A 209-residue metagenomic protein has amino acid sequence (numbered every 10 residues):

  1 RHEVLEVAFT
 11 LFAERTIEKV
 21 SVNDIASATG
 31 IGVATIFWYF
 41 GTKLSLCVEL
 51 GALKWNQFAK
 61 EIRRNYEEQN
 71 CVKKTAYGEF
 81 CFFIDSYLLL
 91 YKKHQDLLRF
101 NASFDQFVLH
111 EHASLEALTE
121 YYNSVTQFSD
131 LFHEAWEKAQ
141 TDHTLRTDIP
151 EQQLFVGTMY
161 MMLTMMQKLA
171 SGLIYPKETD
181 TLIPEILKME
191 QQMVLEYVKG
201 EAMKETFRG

Functional and structural regions predicted by a protein language model:
R1-H2, V22, V48, A52 (+7 more regions): Short, structured helix-loop boundary elements
E3, V7, L11-E49: Helix-turn-helix
S21, L98-A102, T147-D148, E178 (+1 more regions): Short, hydrophobic secondary-structure boundary micro-motifs
C47-Q57, E61: Alpha-helical DNA-contacting segments of helix-turn-helix folds
E49, R64-D96, E151-T158: Hydrophobic alpha-helical connector segments
R63, G78, F100, E111-D142 (+1 more regions): Amphipathic alpha-helical packing segments from all-alpha helical-bundle domains
S86-L90, D130, E134-D142, V156-G209: C-terminal peripheral helix-coil segments that are non-catalytic and often amphipathic
Y91-E116, Q167-G172: Amphipathic alpha-helical segments used for helix-helix packing
